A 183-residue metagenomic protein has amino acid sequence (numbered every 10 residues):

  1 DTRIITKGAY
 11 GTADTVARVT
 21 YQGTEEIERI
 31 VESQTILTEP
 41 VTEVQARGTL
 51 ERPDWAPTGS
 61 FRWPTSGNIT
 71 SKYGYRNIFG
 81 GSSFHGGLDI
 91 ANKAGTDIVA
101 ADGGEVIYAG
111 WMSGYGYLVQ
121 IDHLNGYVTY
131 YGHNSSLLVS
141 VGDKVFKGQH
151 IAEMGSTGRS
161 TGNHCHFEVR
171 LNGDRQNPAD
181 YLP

Functional and structural regions predicted by a protein language model:
D1-Y75, K93: Well-ordered beta-sheet/strand-loop patches within structured domains
W55-P183: Catalytic cores of peptidoglycan-degrading enzymes
